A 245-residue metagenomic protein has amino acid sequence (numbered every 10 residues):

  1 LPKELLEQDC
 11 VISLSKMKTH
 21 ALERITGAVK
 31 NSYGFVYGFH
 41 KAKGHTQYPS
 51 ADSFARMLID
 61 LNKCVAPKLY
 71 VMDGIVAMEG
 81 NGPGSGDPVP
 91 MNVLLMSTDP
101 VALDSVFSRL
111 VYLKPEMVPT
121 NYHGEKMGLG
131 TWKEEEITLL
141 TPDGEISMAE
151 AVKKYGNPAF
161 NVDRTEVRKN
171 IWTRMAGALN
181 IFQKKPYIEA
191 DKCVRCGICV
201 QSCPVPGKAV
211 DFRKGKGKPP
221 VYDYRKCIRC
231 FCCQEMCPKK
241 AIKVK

Functional and structural regions predicted by a protein language model:
L1-E189: Extended, low-polarity segments enriched in aliphatic/aromatic residues
Y122-G130, K216-V221, K226: Small/polar glycine-rich anion-binding or flexible loop at a beta-alpha turn
R174-G215: C-terminal accessory/binding modules appended to enzymatic or scaffolding proteins
D191-K192, R225-K226, M236: Short pre-active-site segment immediately N-terminal to redox-active cysteine/selenocysteine motifs in thiol-based
I198-K216, V221, C232-K245: Iron-sulfur cluster-binding cysteine motifs and their immediate structural context in ferredoxin-like electron-transfer
